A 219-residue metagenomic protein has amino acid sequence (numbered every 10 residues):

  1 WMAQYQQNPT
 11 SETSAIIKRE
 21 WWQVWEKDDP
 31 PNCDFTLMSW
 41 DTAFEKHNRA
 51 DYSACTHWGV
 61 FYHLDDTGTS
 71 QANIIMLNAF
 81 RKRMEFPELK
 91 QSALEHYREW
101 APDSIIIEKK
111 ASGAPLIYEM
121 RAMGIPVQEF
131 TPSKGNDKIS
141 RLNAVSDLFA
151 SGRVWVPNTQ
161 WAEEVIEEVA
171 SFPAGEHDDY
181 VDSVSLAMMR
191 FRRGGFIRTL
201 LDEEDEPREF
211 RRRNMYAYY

Functional and structural regions predicted by a protein language model:
W1-T42: ATPase catalytic-site recognition across NTP-hydrolyzing enzymes
Q7-T10, Y180, T199, N214: Helicase-core coupling region on the C-terminal RecA-like lobe
N8-I16, A54-T56, F61-F172, Y216-Y219: Mg2+-dependent endonuclease catalytic cores in nucleic-acid-processing enzymes, primarily RNase H-like
S14, A187-Y219: Acidic two-metal-ion nuclease catalytic site recognized across multiple nuclease folds, prominently DnaQ/RNase D-T
W40-S53: An active-site-proximal beta-strand-loop segment
A162-S171, H177, G194-G195, T199: C-terminal or mid-to-C-terminal helical accessory/interaction module adjacent to the motor/catalytic core
